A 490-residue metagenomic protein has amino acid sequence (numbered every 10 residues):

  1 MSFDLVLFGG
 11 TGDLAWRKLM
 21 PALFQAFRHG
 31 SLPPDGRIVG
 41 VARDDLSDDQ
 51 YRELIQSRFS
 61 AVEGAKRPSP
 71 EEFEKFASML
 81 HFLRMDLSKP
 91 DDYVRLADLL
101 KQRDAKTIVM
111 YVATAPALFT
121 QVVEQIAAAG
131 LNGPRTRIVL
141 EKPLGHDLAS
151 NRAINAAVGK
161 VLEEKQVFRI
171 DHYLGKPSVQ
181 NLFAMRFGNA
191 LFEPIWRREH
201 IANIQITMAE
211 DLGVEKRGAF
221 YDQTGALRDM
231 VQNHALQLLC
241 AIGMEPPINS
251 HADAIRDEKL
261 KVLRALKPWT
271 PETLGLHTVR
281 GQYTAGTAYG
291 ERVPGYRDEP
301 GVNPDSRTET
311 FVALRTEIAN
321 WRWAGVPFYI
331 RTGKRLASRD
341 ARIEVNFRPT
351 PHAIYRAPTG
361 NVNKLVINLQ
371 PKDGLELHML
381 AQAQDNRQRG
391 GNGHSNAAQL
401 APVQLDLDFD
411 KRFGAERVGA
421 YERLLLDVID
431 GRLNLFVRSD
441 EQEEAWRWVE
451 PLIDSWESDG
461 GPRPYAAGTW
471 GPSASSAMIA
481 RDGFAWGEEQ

Functional and structural regions predicted by a protein language model:
M1-V139, L144-Q490: Secretory/organelle targeting and membrane-embedding segments
